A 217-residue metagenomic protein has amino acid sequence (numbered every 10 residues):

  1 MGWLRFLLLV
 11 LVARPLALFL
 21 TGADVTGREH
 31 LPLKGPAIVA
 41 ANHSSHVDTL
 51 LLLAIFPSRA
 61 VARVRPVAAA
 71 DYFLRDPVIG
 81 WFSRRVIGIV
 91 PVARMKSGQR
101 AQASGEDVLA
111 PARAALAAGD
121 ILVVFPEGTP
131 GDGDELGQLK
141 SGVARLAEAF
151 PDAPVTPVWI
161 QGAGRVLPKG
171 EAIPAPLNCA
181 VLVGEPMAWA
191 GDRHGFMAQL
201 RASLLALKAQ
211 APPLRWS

Functional and structural regions predicted by a protein language model:
M1-G22, R75-I87, L167, E171-P176: Alpha-helical membrane-targeting segments
A13-H43: Helix-to-loop junction immediately C-terminal to a conserved catalytic motif
R14-L20, G98-A103, G133-D134: Short, flexible loop segments at the rims of nucleotide/cofactor-binding pockets, characterized by
L18-T26, S104-E106, A163-R165: Short gly/ser/thr-rich secondary-structure transition/capping motifs
L33-G98: Catalytic core of membrane glycerolipid acyltransferases/transacylases, capturing the structured, soluble-facing
N42, A69, E127, I160-G162: Cofactor-binding loop segments of dinucleotide-utilizing enzymes, especially the Rossmann-like FAD- and NAD(P)+-binding
D48, S104-L136, A180-W216: N-terminal/domain-start segments enriched in small and hydrophobic, helix-friendly residues, covering either
W81, I121, T129-H194: A cross-family acyltransferase "interaction/gating" segment
